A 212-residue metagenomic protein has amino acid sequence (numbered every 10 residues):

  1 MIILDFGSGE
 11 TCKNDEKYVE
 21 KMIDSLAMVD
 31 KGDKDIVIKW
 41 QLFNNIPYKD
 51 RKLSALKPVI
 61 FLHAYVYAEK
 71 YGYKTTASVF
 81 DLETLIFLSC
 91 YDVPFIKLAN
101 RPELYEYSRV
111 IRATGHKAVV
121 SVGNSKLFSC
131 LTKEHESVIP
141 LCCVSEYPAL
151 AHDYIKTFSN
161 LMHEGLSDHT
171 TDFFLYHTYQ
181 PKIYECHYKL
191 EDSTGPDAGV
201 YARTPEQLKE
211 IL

Functional and structural regions predicted by a protein language model:
M1-L212: Catalytic cores and adjacent flexible loops of soluble metabolic enzymes that perform enolate/carbanion chemistry on
